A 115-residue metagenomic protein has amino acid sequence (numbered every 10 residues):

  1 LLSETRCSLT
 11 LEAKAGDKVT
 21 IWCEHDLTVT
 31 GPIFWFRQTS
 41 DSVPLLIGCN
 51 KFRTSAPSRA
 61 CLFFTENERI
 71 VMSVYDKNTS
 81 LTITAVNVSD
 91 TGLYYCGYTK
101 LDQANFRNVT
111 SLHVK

Functional and structural regions predicted by a protein language model:
L1-L11: N-terminal Sec-dependent signal peptide, specifically the hydrophobic helical h-region
C7, C23, W35, C49 (+2 more regions): Disulfide-bonded cysteines in secreted/extracellular proteins and peptides
C7, S80-I83: Short, solvent-exposed loop/turn positions at domain surfaces that link secondary-structure elements or cap domain
A13-T20, V74-N78, A85-C96: Solvent-exposed loop/turn motifs of extracellular immunoglobulin-like beta-sandwich domains
T20-D26: Short edge beta-strand/loop segments characteristic of extracellular beta-sandwich folds
T28-N67: N-terminal V-set
F64-E66, V71-S80: Aromatic sugar-binding surface patches on proteins that engage polysaccharides or sugar-phosphate polymers
L93-K115: Extracellular/luminal immunoglobulin-like beta-sandwich modules
